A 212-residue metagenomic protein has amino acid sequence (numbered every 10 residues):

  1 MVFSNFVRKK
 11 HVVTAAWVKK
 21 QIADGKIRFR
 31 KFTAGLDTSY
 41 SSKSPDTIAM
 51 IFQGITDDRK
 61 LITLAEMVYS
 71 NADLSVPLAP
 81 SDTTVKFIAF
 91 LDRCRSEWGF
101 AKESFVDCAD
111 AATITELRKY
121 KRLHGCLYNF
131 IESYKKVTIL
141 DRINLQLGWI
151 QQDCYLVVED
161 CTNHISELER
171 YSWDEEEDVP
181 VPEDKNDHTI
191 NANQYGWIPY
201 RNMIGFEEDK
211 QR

Functional and structural regions predicted by a protein language model:
M1-T47: ATPase catalytic-site recognition across NTP-hydrolyzing enzymes
V2, M50, S104, L168 (+1 more regions): A residue-level signal for conserved active-site and pocket-lining positions in enzyme catalytic cores
D37-S39, A109, N193: Anionic group-transfer/hydrolysis microenvironments
I48-G54: Short beta-strand scaffold segments in enzyme catalytic cores
K60-V181, M203-I204: Mg2+-dependent endonuclease catalytic cores in nucleic-acid-processing enzymes, primarily RNase H-like
E183-D209: Acidic, Mg2+-coordinating catalytic module of metal-dependent nucleases/exonucleases that use a two-metal-ion mechanism
R212: Phosphate-handling catalytic cores of nucleic-acid transaction enzymes
